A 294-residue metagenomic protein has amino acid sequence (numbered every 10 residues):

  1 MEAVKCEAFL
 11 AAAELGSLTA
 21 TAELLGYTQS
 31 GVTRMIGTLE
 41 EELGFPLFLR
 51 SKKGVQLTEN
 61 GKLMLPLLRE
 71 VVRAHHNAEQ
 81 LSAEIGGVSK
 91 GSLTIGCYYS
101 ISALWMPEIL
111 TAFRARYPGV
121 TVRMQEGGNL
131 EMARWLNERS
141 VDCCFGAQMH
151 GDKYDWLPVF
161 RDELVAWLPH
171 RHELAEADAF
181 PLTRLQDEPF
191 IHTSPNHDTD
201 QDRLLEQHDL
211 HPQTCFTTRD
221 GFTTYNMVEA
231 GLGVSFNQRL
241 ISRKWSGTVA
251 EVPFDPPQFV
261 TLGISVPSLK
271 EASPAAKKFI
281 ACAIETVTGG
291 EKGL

Functional and structural regions predicted by a protein language model:
A11-T28: Short helix-boundary/capping micro-motifs
E40-L57: A short LG(V/I)-centered, amphipathic sequence patch enriched for acidic residue(s) preceding the LG motif
E42-L43, M64-G86: Alpha-helical linker/hinge and terminal dimerization helices associated with HTH transcriptional regulators
G86, K153-L164, L168-F190: Flexible hinge/capping segments at coil-to-helix
K90-D152, T217-T218: Central regulatory/effector-binding core of bacterial HTH transcription factors
G128-A133, N137-S140, A147, N196-A250: Hydrophobic hinge/microswitch elements
K153-P158, D162-E163, A177, T223-E271: Beta-alpha-beta core module
E188-D209, A272-A281, G290: Secondary-structure junction motif
